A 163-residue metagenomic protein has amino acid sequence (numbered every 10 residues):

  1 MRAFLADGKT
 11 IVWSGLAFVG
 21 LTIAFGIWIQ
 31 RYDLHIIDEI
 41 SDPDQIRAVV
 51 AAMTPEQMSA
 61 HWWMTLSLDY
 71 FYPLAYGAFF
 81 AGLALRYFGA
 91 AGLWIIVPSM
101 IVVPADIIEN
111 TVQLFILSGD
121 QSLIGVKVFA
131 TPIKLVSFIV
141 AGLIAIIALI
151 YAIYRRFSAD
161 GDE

Functional and structural regions predicted by a protein language model:
R2-A3, Y154-E163: Short, charged juxtamembrane terminal tails flanking transmembrane helices
A3-I37: N-terminal signal-anchor transmembrane alpha helix
F4-L5, L85-L93, S158: Membrane-interface helix-boundary motifs at transmembrane edges
G8-V12, A91-S99: Membrane-interfacial loop-to-transmembrane alpha-helix junctions, especially the N-terminal start
V49-A75: Interfacial helix-start motif at the membrane-water boundary
A75-L85, V140-L149: Membrane-interfacial alpha-helical segments at the cytosolic side of multi-pass membrane proteins
S99-A105: Alpha-helical transmembrane segments of multi-pass membrane proteins
I107-F157: Alpha-helical transmembrane segments of multi-pass integral membrane proteins, characterized by long hydrophobic
